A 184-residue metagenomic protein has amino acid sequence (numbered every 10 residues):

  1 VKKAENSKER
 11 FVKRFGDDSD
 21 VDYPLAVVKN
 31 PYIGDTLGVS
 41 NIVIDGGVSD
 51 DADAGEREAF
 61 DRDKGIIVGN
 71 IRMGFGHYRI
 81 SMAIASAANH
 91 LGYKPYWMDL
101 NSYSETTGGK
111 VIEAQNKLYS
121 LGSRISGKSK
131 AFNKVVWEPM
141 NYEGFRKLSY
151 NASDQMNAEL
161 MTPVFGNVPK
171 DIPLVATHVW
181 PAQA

Functional and structural regions predicted by a protein language model:
V1-V48, S86-P169: Conserved N-terminal ligand/cofactor-binding loop architecture of enzyme catalytic domains
A52-A54: Extended non-catalytic scaffold regions that mediate assembly and binding in large macromolecular machines
E56-I66: A short, charged/proline- and glycine-enriched loop that marks the coil->beta-strand transition at the N-terminal
R62, P169-K170: Residue-level preference for short coil/turn positions at secondary-structure junctions
I66-N70, L174-V175: Short hydrophobic beta-strand segments
I71-M82: A short, glycine/small-residue-rich beta-strand->loop->alpha-helix junction that serves as a flexible
G74, Y103, A182: Surface-exposed, flexible loop/turn segments at secondary-structure boundaries
H77, Q155, L174-Q183: An aromatic- and histidine-rich active-site surface loop
